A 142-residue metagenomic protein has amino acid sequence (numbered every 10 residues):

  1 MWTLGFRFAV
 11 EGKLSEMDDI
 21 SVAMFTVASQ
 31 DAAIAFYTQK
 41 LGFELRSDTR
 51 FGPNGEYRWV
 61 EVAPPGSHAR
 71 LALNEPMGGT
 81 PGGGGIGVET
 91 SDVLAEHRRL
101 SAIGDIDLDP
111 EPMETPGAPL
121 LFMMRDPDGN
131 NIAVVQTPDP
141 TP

Functional and structural regions predicted by a protein language model:
W2, F6-I34, G83-I86, V135-P142: N-terminal beta-strand motif that seeds the catalytic metal site of vicinal oxygen chelate
G12, N74-G78: Short, flexible, solvent-exposed loop/turn segments with mixed acidic/basic and small polar residues
D18, M24-H68: Core segments of cupin and vicinal oxygen chelate
S29-D31, T80-P81, G85-N131: Vicinal oxygen chelate
S47-T49, P65, E75-P76, M113-T115 (+1 more regions): Acetyl-CoA-dependent GNAT
G55, G117-A118, T141: Generic structural signal for helix capping and beta-alpha/helix-loop junctions
V62-S67, M124-P127, T137: Active-site beta-strand termini and strand-to-loop segments that position acidic
R70, V134: Short glycine-/small-residue motifs
